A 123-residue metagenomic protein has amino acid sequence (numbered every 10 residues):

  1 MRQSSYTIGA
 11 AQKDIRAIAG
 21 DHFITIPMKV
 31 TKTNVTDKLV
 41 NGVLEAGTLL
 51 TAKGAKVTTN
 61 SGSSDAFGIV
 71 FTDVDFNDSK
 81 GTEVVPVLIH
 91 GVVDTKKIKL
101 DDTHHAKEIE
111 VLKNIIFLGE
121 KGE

Functional and structural regions predicted by a protein language model:
M1-E123: Surface-exposed, low-hydrophobicity beta-strand/loop segments enriched in small/polar/acidic residues
